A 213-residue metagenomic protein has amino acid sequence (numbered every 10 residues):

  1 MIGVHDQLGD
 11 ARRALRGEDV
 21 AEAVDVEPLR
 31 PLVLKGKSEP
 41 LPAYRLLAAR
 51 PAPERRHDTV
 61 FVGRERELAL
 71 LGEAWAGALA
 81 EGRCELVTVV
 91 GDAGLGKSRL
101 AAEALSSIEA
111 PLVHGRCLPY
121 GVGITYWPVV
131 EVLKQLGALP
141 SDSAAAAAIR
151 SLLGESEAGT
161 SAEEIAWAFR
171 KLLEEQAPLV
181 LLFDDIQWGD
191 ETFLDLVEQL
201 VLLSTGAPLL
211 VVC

Functional and structural regions predicted by a protein language model:
M1, R12-C213: Key residue(s) within conserved catalytic/signature motifs
D6-A11: Alpha-helix boundary/capping motif
